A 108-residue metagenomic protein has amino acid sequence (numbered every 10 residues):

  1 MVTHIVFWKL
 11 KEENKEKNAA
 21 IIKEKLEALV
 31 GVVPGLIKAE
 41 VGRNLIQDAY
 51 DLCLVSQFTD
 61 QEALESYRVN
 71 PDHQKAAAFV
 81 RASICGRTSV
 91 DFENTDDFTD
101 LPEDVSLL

Functional and structural regions predicted by a protein language model:
M1-L52, T59-V69, C85, F92-L108: Short S/T/G/P-rich N-terminal loop/turn motif that feeds into the first structured element of a domain
R68, A77-V80: Short, flexible helix/strand-to-coil boundary loops that buttress conserved ligand/catalytic motifs in alpha/beta
